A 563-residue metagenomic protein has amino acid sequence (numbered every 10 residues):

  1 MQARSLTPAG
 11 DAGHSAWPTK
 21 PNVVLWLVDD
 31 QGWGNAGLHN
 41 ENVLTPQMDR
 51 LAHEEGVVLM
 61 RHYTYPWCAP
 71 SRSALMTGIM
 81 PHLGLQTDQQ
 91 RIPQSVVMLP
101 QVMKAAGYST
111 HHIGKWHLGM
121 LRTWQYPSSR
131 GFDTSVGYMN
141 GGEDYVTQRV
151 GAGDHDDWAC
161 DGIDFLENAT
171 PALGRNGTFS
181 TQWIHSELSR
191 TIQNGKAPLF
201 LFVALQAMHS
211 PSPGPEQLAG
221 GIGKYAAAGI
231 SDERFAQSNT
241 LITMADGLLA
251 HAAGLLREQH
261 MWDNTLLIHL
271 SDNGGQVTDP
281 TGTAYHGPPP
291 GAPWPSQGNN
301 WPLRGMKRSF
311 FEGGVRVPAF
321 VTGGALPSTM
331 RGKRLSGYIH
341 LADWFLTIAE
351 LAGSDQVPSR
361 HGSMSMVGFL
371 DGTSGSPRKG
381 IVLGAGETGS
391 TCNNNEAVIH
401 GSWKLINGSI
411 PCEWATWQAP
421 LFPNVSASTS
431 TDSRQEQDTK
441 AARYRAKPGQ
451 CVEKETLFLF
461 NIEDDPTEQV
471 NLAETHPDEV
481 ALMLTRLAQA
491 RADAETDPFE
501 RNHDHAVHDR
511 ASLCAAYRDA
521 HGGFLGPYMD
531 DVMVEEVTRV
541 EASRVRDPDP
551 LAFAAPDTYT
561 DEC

Functional and structural regions predicted by a protein language model:
L6-P21, L25-V28, G32-W33, N424 (+2 more regions): Long, internal low-complexity/basic segments
P18-T19, E41-T45, Y63-W67, Q89-V97 (+7 more regions): A short beta-strand-to-alpha-helix junction
T19-V24, E54-M60, A105-H111, R130-D133 (+5 more regions): Loop/turn elements at helix/coil->beta-strand transitions in domains of secreted/extracellular proteins
L25-W26, W33-H112, L121-R122, P127-T134 (+6 more regions): Active-site segment of extracytoplasmic enzymes that catalyze sulfate/phosphate-ester chemistry
E41, T123-G131, P211-G214, R257-T329: Histidine-centered active-site microenvironments of extracellular/periplasmic hydrolases and transferases
V97-A105, L118-L201, L205-G214, Y225-A226 (+6 more regions): Formylglycine-dependent
D133-T134, Y138-G142, V277, T281 (+4 more regions): C-terminal cap/loop subdomain of S1 sulfatases and analogous C-terminal strand-loop tails that border
H185-Q193, G223-T265, G282, P293-G298: A long, amphipathic alpha-helix that forms part of the scaffold/cap immediately adjacent to metal-dependent active
